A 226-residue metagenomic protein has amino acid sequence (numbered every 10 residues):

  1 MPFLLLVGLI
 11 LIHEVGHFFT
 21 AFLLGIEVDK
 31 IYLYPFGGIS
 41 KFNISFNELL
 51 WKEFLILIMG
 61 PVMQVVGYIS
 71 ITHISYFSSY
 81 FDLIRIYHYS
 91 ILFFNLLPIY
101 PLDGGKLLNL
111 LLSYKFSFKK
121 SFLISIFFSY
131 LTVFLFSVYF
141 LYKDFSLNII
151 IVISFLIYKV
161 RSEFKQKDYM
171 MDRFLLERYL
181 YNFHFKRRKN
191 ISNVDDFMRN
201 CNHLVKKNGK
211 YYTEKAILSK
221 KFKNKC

Functional and structural regions predicted by a protein language model:
M1-C226: Hydrophobic transmembrane alpha-helices and their immediate loop junctions in multi-pass integral membrane proteins
